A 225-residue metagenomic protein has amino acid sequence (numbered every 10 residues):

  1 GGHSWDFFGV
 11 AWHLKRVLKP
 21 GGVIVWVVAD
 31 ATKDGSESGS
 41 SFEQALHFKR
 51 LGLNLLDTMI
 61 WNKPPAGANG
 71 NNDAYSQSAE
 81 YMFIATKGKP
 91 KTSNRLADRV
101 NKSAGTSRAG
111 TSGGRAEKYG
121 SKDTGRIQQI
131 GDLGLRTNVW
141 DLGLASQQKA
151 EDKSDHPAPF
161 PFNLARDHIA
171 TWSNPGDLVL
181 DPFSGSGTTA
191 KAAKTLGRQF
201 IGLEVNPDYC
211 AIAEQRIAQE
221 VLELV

Functional and structural regions predicted by a protein language model:
G1-I212: Core catalytic lobe of class I
T195, E214-V225: Short, conserved SAM-binding/catalytic segment of Class I S-adenosyl-L-methionine-dependent methyltransferases
